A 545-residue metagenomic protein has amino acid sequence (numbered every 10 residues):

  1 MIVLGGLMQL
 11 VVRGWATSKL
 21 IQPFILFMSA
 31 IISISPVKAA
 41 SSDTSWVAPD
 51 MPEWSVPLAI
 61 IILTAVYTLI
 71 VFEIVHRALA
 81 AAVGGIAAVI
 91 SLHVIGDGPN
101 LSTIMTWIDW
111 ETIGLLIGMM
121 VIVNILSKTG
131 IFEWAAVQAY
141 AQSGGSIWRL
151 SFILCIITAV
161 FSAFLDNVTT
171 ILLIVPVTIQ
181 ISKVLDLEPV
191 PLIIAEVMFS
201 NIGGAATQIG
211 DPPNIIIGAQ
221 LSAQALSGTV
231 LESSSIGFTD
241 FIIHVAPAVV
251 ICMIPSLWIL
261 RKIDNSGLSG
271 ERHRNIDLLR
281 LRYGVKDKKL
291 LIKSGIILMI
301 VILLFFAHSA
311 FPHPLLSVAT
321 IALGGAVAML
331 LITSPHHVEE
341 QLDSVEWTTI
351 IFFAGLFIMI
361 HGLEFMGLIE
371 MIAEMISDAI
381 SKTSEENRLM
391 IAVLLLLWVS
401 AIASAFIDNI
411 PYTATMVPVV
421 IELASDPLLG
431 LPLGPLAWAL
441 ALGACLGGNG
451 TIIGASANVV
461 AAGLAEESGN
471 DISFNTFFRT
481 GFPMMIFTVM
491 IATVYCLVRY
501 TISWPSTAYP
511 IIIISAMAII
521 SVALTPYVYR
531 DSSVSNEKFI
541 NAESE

Functional and structural regions predicted by a protein language model:
M1-W134, I243-E374, N470, R479-E545: Hydrophobic transmembrane alpha-helices of multi-pass small-molecule transporters
F72, F161-L165, I202, K286 (+2 more regions): Transmembrane helix irregularities
V83-I86, I153, I157, M198 (+6 more regions): Hydrophobic residues within alpha-helical transmembrane segments of multi-pass solute transporters/permease subunits
G98-V190, T348-T349, F353-L428: Membrane-embedded alpha-helical segments and adjacent helix-loop junctions characteristic of multi-pass solute
K128-F132, A141-S146, Q180-V190, G218-T239 (+3 more regions): Juxtamembrane helix-boundary/capping and inter-helix hinge elements in multi-pass membrane proteins
I147-V160, D186-G203, V230-I236, F241 (+4 more regions): Alpha-helical transmembrane segments of multi-pass membrane proteins
T169-Q180, I193-V197, T207-S227, I263 (+6 more regions): Re-entrant/interfacial helical elements at transmembrane boundaries that shape and gate the permeation pathway
A206-I209, P213-N265, W398, A441 (+1 more regions): Alpha-helical transmembrane segments of multi-pass small-molecule/ion transporters
